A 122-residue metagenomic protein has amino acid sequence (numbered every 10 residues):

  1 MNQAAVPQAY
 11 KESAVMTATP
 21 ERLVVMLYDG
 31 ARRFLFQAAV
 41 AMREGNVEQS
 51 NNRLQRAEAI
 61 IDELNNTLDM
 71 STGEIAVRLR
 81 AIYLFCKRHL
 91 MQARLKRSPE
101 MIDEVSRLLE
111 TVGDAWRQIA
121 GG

Functional and structural regions predicted by a protein language model:
M1-G122: C-terminal-biased regions
